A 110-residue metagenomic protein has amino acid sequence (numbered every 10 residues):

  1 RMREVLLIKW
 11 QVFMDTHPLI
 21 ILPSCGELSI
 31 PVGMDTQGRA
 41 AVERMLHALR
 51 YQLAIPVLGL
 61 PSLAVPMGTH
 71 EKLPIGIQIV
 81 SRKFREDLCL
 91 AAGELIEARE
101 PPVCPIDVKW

Functional and structural regions predicted by a protein language model:
R1, I8, P56-W110: Structural helix-boundary/capping segments
R1-V57, C104-W110: Serine-dependent amide/ester hydrolase catalytic core
